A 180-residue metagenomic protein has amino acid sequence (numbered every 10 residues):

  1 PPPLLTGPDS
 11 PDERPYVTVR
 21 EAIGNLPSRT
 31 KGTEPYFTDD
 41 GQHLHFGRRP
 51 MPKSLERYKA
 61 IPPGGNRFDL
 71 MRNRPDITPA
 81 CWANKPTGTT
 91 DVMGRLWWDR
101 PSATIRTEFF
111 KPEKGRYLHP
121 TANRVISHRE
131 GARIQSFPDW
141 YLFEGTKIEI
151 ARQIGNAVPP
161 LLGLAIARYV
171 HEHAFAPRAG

Functional and structural regions predicted by a protein language model:
P1-Y36: Flexible, glycine-/basic-rich loop-and-beta segments that form/coincide with the SAM-dependent methyltransferase
F37-G180: C-terminal target-recognition/interaction regions appended to catalytic cores
